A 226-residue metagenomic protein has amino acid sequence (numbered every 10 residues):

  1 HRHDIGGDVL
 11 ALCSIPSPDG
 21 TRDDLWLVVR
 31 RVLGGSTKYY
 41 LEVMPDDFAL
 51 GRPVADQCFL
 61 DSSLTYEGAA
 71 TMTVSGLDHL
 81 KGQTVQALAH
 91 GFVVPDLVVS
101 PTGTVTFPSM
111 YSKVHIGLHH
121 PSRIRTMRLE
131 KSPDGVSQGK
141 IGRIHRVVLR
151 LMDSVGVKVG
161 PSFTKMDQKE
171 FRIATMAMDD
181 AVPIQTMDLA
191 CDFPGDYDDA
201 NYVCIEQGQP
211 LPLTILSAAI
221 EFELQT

Functional and structural regions predicted by a protein language model:
H1-T226: Beta-sheet repeat architectures centered on beta-propellers
